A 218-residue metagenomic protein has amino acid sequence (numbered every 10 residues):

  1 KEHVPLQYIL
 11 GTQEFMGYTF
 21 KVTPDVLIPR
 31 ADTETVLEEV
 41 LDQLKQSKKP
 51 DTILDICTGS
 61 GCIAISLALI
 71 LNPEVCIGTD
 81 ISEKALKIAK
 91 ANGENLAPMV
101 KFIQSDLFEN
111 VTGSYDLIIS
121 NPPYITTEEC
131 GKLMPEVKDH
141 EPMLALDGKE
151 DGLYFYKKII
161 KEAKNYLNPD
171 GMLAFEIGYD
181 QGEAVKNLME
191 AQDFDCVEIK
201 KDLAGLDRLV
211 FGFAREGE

Functional and structural regions predicted by a protein language model:
K1-Q43: Conserved AdoMet
H3, T33, I63, A89 (+5 more regions): Residue-level signal for inorganic ion chemistry
Q7, I125-E128, D180: Active-site beta-alpha loop architecture of Rossmann-like, nucleotide-cofactor-dependent enzymes
T19, V75, M99-K101, D195-E198: Conserved beta-strand segments of alpha/beta enzyme cores
T35-K132: Conserved SAM/SAH cofactor-binding pocket of Class I
V40, L67, V137, I159-A163: Class I S-adenosylmethionine-dependent transferase superfamily signal
Y124-Y154: Mobile active-site "lid"/loop adjacent to the S-adenosyl-L-methionine
E150-A214: Conserved Class I SAM-dependent methyltransferase catalytic core
